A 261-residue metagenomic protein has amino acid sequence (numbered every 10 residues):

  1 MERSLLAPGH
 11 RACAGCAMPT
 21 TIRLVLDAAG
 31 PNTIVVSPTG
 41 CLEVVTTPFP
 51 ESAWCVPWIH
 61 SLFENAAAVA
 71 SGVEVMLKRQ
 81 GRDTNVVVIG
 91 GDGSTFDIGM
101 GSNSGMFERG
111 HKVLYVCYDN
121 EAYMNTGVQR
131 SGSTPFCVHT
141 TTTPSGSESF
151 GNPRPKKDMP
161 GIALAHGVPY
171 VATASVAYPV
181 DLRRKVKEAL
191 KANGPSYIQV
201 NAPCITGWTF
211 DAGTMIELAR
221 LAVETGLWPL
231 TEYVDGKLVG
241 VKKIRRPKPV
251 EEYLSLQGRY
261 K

Functional and structural regions predicted by a protein language model:
M1-Y118, V128, G132-V138, N152: Cofactor-binding active-site loop characterized by glycine-rich and histidine/acidic residues
R3, G9, R82, G132-E188: Conserved thiamine diphosphate
L26-T33, L77, R154, L164-G167 (+4 more regions): Structural signal for hydrophobic packing residues in well-ordered secondary-structure cores of soluble enzyme domains
L42-E43, N120-N125, I205-G207: Short gly/pro/ser/thr-enriched loop/turn and capping motifs at secondary-structure boundaries
S94, A177, P203-C204: Catalytic metal-binding/acid-base residues of hydrolase active sites
G99-G101, G127-V128, S175, L182-V186 (+1 more regions): A short secondary-structure junction signal
C117, A172-A174, Y197-N201: Short, conserved beta-strand edge motifs with alternating hydrophobic and charged residues
L182-K261: Glycine/aspartate-rich loop-and-adjacent alpha/beta segment that forms the canonical ThDP
